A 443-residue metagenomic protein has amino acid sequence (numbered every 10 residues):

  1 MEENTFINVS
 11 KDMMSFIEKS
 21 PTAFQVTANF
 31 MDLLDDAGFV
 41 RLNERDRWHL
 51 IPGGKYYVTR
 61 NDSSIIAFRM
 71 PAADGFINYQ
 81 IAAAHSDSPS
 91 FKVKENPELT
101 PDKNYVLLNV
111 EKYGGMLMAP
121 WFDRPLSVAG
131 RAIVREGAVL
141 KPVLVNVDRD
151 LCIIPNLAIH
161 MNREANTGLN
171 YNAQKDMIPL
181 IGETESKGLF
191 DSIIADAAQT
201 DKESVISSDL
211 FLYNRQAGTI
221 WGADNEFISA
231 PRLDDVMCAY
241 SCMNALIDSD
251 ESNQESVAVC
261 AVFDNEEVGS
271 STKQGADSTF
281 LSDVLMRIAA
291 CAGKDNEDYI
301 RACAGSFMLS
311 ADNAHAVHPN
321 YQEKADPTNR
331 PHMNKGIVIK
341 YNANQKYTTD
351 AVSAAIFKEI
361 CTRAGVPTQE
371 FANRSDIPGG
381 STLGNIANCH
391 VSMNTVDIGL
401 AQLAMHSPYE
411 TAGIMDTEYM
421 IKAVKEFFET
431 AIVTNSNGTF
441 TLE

Functional and structural regions predicted by a protein language model:
M1-E443: N-terminal hydrophobic/helix-forming segments and targeting peptides
